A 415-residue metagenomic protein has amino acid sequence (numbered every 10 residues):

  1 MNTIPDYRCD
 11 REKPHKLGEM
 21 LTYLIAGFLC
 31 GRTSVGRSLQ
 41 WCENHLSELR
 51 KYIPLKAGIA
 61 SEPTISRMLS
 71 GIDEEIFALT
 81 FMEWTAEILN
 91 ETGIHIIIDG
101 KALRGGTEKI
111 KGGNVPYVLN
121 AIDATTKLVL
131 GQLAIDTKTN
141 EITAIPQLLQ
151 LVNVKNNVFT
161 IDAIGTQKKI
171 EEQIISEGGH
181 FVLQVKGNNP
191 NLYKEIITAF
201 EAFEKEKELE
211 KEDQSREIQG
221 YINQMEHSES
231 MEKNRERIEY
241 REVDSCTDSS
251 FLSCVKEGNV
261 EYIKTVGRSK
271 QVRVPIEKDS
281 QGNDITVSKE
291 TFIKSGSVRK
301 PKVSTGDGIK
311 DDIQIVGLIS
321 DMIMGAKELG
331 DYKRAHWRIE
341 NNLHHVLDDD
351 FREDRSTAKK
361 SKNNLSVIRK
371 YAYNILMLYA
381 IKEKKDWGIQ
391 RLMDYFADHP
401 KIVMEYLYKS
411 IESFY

Functional and structural regions predicted by a protein language model:
M1-I4, E43-H45, V346-Y415: A short, flexible helix-boundary coil/loop motif
M1-T22: Basic, short loop/linker segments at the boundary and entry of helix-turn-helix/winged-helix-like folds
Y23, S38, S61, I96-K101 (+7 more regions): Short, conserved catalytic/metal-binding motifs centered on acidic residues
V35-I53: DNA-recognition alpha helix
S38, I319, I323-T357: Short amphipathic alpha-helical "interface-anchor" segments enriched in bulky aromatics
L55-K111, G178: Active-site- or DNA-interface-adjacent structural scaffold in DNA-acting proteins
K111-N157: Electropositive, glycine- and tryptophan-enriched low-complexity nucleic-acid-binding patches
K186-G187, N191-G330: An anionic, glycine-rich sequence signature occurring as long contiguous blocks
